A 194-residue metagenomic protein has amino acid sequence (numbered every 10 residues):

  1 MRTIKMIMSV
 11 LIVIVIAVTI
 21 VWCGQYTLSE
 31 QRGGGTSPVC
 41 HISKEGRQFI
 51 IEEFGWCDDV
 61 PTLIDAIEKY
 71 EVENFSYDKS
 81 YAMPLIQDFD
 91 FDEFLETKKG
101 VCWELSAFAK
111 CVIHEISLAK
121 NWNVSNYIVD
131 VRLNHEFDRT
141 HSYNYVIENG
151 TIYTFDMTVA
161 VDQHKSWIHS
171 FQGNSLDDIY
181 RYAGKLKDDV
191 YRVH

Functional and structural regions predicted by a protein language model:
M1-I16: N-terminal Sec-pathway targeting helices
M1-I4, Y26, S43, L105 (+1 more regions): General secretory precursor processing signal
A17-G33: Membrane-interface motif at the C-terminal end of an N-terminal transmembrane signal
G33-T97: Secondary-structure boundary elements
G55, A107-L176: Hydrophobic/aromatic-rich core segments of domains that either
L63, I67, K98-I113: Active-site nucleophilic cysteine motif
L176-H194: Low-complexity, Gly/Ser/Thr/Pro-rich intrinsically disordered linker/tail segments
